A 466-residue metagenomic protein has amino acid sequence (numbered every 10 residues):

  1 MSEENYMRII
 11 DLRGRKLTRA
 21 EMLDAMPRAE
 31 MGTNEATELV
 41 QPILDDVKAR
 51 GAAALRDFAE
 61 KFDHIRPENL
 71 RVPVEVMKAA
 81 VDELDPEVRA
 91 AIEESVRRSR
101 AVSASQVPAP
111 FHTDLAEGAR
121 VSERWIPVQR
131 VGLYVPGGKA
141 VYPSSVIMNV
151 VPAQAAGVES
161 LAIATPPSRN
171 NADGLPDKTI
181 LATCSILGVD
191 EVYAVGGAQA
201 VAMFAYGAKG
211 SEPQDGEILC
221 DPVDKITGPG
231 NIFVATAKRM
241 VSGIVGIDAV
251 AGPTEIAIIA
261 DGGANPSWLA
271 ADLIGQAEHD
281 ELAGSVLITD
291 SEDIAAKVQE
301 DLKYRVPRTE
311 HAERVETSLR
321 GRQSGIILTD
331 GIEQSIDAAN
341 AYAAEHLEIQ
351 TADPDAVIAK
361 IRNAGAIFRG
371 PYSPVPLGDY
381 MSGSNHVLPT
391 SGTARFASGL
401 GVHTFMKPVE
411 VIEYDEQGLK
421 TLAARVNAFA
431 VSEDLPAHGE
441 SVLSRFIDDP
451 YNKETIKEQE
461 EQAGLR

Functional and structural regions predicted by a protein language model:
S2-Q129: N-terminal Rossmann-like NAD(P)+-binding subdomain of aldehyde/semialdehyde dehydrogenases
Y6-G14, E191-G196, I326-G331: Short acidic-hydrophobic, aromatic-tinged amphipathic segments that line or gate anion-handling sites
T113-A182: Conserved small-residue-rich beta-alpha loop and adjacent elements that most often cradle the phosphate/pyrophosphate
E159-R169, S285-E292, V298: Short internal beta-strands
V189-G284: Conserved NAD(P)+-binding/catalytic subdomain of aldehyde/semialdehyde dehydrogenases
H279, L287-A364: A glycine- and small/hydrophobic-rich beta-loop-beta segment that serves as a flexible "lid/hinge" or phosphate-binding
A341-L465: C-terminal core of ALDH-fold dehydrogenases
